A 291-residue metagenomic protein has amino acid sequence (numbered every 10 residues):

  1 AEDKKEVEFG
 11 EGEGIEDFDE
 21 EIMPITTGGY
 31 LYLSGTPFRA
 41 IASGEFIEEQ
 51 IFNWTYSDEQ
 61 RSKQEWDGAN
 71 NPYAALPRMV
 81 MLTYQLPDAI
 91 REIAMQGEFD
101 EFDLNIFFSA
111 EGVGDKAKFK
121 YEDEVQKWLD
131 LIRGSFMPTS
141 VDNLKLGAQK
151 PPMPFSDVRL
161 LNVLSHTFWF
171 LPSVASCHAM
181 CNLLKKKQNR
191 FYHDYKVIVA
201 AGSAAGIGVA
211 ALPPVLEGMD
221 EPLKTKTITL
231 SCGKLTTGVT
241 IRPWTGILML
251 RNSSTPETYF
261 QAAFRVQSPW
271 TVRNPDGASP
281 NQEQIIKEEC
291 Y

Functional and structural regions predicted by a protein language model:
A1, L104-S231: Conserved C-terminal RecA-like helicase domain
A1-L31, T36: SF2 helicase catalytic motif II
E2-K5, E13, A42-N53, L183-K187 (+2 more regions): Short secondary-structure boundary/capping segments
D19-I25, L31, G68-L76, V158-L161 (+3 more regions): A general structural signal for short secondary-structure junctions and capping/turn motifs
E21, I25-G29, A40-H166: Interdomain helical connector at the RecA1-RecA2 junction of SF1/SF2 helicase-like NTPases
L33-F38, Q85, S173, S231-L235: A short beta-strand-to-loop transition that corresponds to the Sensor-1 phosphate-sensing loop of AAA+ P-loop ATPases
I41-A42, A89-I93, H178-A179, V239 (+1 more regions): Short helix/loop capping segments that flank catalytic or ligand/cofactor-binding pockets
Y192, K196-Y291: Conserved RecA-like P-loop NTPase helicase motor core
